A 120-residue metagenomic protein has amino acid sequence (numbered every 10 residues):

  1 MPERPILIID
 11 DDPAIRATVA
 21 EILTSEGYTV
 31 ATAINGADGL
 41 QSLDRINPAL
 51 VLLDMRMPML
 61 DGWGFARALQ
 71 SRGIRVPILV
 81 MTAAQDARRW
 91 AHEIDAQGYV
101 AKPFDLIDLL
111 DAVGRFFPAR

Functional and structural regions predicted by a protein language model:
A17-S25: Charged docking surfaces used in two-component/phosphorelay signaling
T32-L50: Acidic, metal-coordinating helix/loop segments flanking the phosphotransfer/catalytic sites of two-component signaling
N35-D38, L60-G64: Acidic catalytic/metal-coordinating carboxylates
D54: Active-site residues of response regulator receiver
M57: Receiver (REC) domain active-site loop signature in two-component systems and cognate sites in sensor histidine kinases
G64, Q85-V100, D111: Alpha4 helix (beta4-alpha4-beta5 surface) of REC/receiver domains from two-component response regulators
L79-M81: Hydrophobic/aromatic residues positioned on beta-strands within the core alpha/beta folds
F104-R115: C-terminal output helix
